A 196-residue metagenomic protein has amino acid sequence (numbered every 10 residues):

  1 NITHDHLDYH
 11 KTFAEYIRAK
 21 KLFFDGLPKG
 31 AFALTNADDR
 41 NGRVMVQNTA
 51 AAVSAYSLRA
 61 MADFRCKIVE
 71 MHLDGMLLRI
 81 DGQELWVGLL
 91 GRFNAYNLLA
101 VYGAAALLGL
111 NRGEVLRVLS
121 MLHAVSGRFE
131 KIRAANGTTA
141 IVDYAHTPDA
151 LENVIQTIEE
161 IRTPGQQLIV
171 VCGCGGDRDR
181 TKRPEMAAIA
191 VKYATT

Functional and structural regions predicted by a protein language model:
N1-A140: Acidic, Mg2+-coordinating active-site environments of NTP-dependent enzymes
H4, D39, H146-T147, G176: Short, glycine/acidic-enriched loop or turn micro-motifs at the edges of active sites
A31, D143, T195-T196: Conserved acidic residues
V87-L89, Y144, C172-C174: Short glycine-centered, acidic/aromatic-flanked micro-motifs in structured strand/loop junctions that mark active-site
A100, H146, A150: Conserved cofactor-binding/catalytic machinery of classical short-chain dehydrogenase/reductase
V125-G127, D149-L151, Q156-T196: Active-site beta-alpha connecting loops in nucleotide-dependent enzymes
A140-H146: Switch II (G3) loop of P-loop NTPases
